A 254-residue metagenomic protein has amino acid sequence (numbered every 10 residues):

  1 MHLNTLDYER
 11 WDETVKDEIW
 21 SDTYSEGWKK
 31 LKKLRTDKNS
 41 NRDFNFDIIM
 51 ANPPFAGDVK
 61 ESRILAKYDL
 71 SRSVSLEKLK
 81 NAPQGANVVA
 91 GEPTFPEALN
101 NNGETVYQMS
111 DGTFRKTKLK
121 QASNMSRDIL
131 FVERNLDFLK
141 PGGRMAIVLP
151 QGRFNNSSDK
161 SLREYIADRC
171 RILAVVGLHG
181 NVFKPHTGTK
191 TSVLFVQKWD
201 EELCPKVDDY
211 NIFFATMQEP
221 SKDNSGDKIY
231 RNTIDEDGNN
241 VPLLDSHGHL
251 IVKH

Functional and structural regions predicted by a protein language model:
M1, R171-N181: Conserved S-adenosyl-L-methionine
M1-A167: SAM-dependent methyltransferase catalytic region
L6-Y8, P54-G57, G152-F154, G180-F183 (+2 more regions): Conserved nucleotide-binding/hydrolysis micro-motifs of P-loop NTPases
N45-F46, G142-A146, C170-L173, G188-V193 (+1 more regions): Active-site lining segments that contact anionic ligands and/or coordinate catalytic metals
I49, I166, V175, I212-A215: Generic structural hydrophobic/aromatic packing signal, biased to beta-strands
V59-S62, I147-V148, N156-K160, V175 (+3 more regions): Extended hydrophobic-aromatic, low-complexity segments
P83-G103, S110-D111, M125, G180-T187 (+3 more regions): Low-complexity, flexible helical/coil segments
P185-H254: Flexible, glycine-/basic-rich loop-and-beta segments that form/coincide with the SAM-dependent methyltransferase
